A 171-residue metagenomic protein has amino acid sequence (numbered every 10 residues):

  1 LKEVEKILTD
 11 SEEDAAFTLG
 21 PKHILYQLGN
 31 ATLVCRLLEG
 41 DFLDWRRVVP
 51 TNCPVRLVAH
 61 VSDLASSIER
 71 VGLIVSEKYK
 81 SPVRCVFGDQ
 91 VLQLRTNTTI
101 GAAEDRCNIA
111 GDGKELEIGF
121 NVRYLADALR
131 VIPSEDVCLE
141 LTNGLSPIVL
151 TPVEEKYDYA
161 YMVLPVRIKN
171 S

Functional and structural regions predicted by a protein language model:
K2-L38, C53-S171: DNA polymerase processivity clamps
D44-R47: Specificity-determining recognition surfaces
